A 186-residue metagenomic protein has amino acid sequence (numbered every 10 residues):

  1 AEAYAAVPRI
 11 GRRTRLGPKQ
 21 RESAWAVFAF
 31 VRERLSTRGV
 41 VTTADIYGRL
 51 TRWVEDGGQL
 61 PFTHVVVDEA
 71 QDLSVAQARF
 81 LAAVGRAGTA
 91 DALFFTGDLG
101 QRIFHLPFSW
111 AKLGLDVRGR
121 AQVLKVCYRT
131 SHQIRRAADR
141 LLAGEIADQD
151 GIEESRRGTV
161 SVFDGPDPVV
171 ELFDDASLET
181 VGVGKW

Functional and structural regions predicted by a protein language model:
A1-Q20: ATP-hydrolysis module of ASCE/P-loop NTPase motor domains, specifically the Walker B Asp-Glu catalytic pair
E2-P8, V40-G48: Short coil/turn segments at secondary-structure boundaries
Q20, A26-V40, T51-W186: Conserved helicase motor core of SF1/SF2 NTP-dependent helicases
